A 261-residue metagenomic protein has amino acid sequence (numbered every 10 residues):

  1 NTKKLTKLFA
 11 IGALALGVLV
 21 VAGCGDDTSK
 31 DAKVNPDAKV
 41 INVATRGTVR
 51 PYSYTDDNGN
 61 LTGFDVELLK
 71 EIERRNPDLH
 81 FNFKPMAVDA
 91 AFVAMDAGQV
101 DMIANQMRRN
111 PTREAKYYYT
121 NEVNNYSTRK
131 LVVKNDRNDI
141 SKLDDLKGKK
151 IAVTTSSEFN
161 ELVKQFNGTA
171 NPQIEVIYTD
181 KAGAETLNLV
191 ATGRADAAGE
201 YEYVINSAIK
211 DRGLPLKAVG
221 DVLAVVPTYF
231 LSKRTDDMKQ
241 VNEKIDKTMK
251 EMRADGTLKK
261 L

Functional and structural regions predicted by a protein language model:
G25, V66-N76, R137, D144 (+3 more regions): Extended ligand-binding regions for polar small-molecule ligands
D31-M107: Extracytoplasmic small-molecule ligand-binding "clamshell" domains of the periplasmic binding protein/Venus flytrap
G47, N125-V133, K210-D246: Periplasmic-binding protein-like
T55, L69-D78, F159-D180, I209-G213: Ligand-binding cleft/hinge of the Venus flytrap
K70, N82-D145: Acidic, polar ligand-binding/catalytic clefts
D78-L79, R108, N121-A170, I174 (+1 more regions): A conserved helix-loop-strand patch within extracytoplasmic ligand-binding domains of the periplasmic binding
F81-V93, N138, V176-T192, V226: Short helix-initiation/N-cap motifs at beta->coil->alpha
A90, N105-K116, L162-N167, L189-T192 (+1 more regions): A ligand-binding cleft/hinge motif common to bilobed small-molecule-binding domains
